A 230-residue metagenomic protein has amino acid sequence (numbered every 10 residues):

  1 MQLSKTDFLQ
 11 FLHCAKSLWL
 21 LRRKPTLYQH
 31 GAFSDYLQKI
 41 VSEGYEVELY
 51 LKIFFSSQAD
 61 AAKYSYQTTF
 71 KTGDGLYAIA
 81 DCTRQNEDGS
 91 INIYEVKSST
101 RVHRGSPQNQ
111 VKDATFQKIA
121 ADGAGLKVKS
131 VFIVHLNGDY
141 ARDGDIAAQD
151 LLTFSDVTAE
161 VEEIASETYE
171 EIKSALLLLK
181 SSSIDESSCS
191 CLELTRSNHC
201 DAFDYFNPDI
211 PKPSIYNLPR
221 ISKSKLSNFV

Functional and structural regions predicted by a protein language model:
M1, L9-F11, G73, A120-L126 (+1 more regions): A general structural signal for short secondary-structure junctions and capping/turn motifs
M1-S90, K212-Y216, R220-V230: Metal-dependent nuclease catalytic cores that hydrolyze phosphodiester bonds in DNA/RNA, characterized by
L3, N109-K112, F116, E163-E170 (+3 more regions): Generic recognition of stable, solvent-exposed alpha-helical segments in well-folded globular domains
K5-L9, V41-Y45, P107, V111 (+1 more regions): Generic detection of long, well-ordered alpha-helical segments
S17-L18, L178-I215: Cysteine-cluster motifs in flexible loop/terminal segments that predominantly coordinate metals
Y66-E163: Mg2+/Mn2+-dependent nuclease catalytic core
I119-L126, K173, L177-K180, Y205 (+1 more regions): Hydrophobic/aromatic-lined pockets within catalytic cores
R142-L194: Metal-dependent DNA phosphodiester-chemistry modules and their immediately adjacent helices/loops in DNA-processing
